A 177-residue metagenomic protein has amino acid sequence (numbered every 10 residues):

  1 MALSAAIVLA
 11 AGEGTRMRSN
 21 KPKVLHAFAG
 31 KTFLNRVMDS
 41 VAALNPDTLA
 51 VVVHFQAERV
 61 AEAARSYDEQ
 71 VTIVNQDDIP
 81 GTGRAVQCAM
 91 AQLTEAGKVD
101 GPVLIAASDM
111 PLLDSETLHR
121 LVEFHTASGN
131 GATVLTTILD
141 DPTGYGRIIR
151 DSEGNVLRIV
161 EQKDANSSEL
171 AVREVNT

Functional and structural regions predicted by a protein language model:
M1-S19, L49: N-terminal nucleotide-binding beta1-loop-alpha1 segment
A2-A5, K31-E123, R150: Conserved N-terminal catalytic core of the sugar/cofactor nucleotidyltransferase
A10, V53, A107, T136-T137: Short beta-strand/turn micro-motifs composed of small residues that flank or help shape donor/cofactor-binding pockets
T15, K23, E58: Glycine-centered loop/turn positions within well-structured domains that cap or flank conserved ligand/cofactor-binding
N20-G30: Short alpha-helical oligomerization interface
V24, Q70-T72, N155: Conserved beta-strand segments of alpha/beta enzyme cores
L25, I73, A132-V134: Conserved beta-strand scaffold positions in the cores of enzyme catalytic domains, especially in NTP/NDP-utilizing
E58, L113-T177: Conserved core of the sugar-phosphate nucleotidyltransferase
